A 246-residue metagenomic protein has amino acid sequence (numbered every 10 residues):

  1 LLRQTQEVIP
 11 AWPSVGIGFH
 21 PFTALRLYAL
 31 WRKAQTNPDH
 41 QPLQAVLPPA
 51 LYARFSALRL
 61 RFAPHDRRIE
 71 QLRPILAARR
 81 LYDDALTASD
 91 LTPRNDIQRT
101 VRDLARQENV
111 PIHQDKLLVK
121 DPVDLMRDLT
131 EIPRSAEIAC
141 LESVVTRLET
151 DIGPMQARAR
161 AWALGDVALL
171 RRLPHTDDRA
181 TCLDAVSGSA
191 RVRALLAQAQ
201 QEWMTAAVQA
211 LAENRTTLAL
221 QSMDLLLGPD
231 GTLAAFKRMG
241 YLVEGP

Functional and structural regions predicted by a protein language model:
L1-R191: Structured, acidic catalytic/metal-binding patches in enzyme active sites
C182-P246: A cross-kingdom marker for long, charged
